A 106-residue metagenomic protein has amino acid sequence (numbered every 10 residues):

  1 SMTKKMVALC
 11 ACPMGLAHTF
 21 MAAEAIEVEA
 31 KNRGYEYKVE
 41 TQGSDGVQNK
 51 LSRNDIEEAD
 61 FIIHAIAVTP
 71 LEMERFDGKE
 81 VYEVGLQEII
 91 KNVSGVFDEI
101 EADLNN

Functional and structural regions predicted by a protein language model:
V7, V81-N106: Ser/Thr/Gly-rich flexible loops in soluble cytosolic domains mediating phosphotransfer, phosphorylation
L9-A30: Glycine-rich phosphate/diphosphate-binding loop of Rossmann-like nucleotide-binding domains
A22-E27, E80-V81, E99: Short, solvent-exposed amphipathic alpha-helical segments in soluble enzyme and RNA/protein-processing domains
N32-A59: N-terminal beta-loop-helix "entrance" segment that forms/cooperates in small-molecule cofactor or anionic ligand
A59, G78-K79: Short, well-ordered alpha-helix to beta-strand connector turns
I66-L71: Short, polar loop motifs at secondary-structure junctions
